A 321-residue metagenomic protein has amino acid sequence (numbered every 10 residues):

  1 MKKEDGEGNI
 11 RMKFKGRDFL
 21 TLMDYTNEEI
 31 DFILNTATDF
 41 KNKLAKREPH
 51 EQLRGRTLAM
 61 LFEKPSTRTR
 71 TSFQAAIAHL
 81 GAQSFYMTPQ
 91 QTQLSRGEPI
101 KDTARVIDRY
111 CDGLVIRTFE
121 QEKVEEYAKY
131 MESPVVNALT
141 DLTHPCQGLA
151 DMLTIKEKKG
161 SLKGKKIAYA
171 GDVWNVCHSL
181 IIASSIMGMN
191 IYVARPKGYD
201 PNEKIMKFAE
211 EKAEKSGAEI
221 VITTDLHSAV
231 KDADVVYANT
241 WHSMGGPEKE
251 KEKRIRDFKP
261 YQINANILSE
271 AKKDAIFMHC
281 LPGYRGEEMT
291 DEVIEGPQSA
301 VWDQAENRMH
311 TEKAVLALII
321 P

Functional and structural regions predicted by a protein language model:
K2, R105-I107, D112-A183, H279: Anion-binding alpha/beta catalytic cores of soluble intermediary-metabolism enzymes, centered on
G6-T71, A75, T143: Positively charged, low-complexity intrinsically disordered leader regions
T57-Y110: Active-site cofactor/substrate anionic-group-binding motifs, chiefly glycine- and Lys/Arg-rich phosphate-binding loops
E63-A76, E157-N239: Glycine-rich phosphate/diphosphate-binding loop of Rossmann-like nucleotide-binding domains
L80, Y110, Y130-M131, M187 (+2 more regions): Short, structured coil segments at secondary-structure junctions
E210-E292: Rossmann-like adenosine-cofactor binding region
D274-A275, C280-P321: Adenosine-phosphate binding glycine-rich loop
